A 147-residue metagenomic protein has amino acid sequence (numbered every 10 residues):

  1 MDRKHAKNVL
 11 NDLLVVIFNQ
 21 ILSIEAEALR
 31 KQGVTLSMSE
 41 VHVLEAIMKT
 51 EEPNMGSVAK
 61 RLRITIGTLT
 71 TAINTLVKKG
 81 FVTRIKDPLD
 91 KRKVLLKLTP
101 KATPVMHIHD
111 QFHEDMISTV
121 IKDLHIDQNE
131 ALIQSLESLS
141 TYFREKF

Functional and structural regions predicted by a protein language model:
M1-V34: N-terminal leader segment of winged-helix/HTH proteins
H5-N8, D12, I17, Q111-F147: Terminal interaction helix/tail motif
L14, E40, L62, I73 (+4 more regions): Short amphipathic alpha-helical/adjacent loop interface patches that line ligand and macromolecule-binding sites
N19, S23-A26, K78, K122 (+1 more regions): Regular, well-ordered alpha-helical segments
S23-T65: N-terminal helix-turn-helix DNA-binding core of bacterial DNA-binding proteins
M55-G56, G67, N74, V94: Residues within helix-turn-helix
T75-A131: Charged, amphipathic alpha-helical coiled-coil/dimerization segments
